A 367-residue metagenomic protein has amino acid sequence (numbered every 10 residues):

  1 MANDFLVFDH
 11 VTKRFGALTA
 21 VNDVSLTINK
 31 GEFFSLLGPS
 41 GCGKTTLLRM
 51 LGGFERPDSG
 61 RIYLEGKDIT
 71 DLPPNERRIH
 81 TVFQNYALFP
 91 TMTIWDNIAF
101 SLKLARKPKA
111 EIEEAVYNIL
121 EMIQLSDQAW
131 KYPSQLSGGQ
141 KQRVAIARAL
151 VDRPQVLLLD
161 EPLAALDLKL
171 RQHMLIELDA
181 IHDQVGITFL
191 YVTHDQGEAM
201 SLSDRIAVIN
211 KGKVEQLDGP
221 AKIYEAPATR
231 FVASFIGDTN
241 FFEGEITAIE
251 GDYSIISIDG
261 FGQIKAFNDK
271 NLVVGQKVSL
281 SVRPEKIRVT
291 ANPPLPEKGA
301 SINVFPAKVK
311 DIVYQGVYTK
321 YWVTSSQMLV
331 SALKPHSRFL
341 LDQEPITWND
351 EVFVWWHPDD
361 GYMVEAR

Functional and structural regions predicted by a protein language model:
F33, P74-S234: ABC ATPase nucleotide-binding domains
L37-P39: The feature captures the beta-strand-to-loop junction immediately N-terminal to the Walker
G52: Helix-to-loop junction immediately C-terminal to a conserved catalytic motif
D58-R61, E111, K211, E243: Conserved coupling/switch loops of ABC nucleotide-binding domains, chiefly the family-specific signature
G60-D68: Conserved ABC transporter NBD signature motif
I249-R367: Non-catalytic connector elements of ABC transporters
